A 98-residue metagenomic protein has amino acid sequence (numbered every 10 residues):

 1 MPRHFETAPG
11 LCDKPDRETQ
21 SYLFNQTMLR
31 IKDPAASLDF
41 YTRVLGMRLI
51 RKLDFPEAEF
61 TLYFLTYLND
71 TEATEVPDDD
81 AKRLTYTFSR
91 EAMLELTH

Functional and structural regions predicted by a protein language model:
M1-S21: Short acidic N-proximal helix/loop "leader" segments that mark the beginning of a domain or an inter-domain linker
E18-Y22, L29-E91: Core segments of cupin and vicinal oxygen chelate
